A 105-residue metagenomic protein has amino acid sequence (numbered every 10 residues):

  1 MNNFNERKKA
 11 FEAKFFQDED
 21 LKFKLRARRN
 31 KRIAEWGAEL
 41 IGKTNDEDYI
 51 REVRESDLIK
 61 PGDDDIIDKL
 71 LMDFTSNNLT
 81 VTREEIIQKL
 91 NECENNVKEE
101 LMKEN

Functional and structural regions predicted by a protein language model:
M1-N105: A charge-rich, low-complexity, intrinsically flexible signal that marks solvent-exposed coils, linkers, repeats
